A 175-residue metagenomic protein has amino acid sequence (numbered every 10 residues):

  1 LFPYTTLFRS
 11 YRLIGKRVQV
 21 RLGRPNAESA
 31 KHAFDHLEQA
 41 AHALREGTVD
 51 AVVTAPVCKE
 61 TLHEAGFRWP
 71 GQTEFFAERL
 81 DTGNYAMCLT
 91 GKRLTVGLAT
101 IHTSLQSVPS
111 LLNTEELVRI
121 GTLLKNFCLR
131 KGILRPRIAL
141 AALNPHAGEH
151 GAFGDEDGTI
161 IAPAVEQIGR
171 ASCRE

Functional and structural regions predicted by a protein language model:
L1, T5-R174: Anion-binding alpha/beta catalytic cores of soluble intermediary-metabolism enzymes, centered on
